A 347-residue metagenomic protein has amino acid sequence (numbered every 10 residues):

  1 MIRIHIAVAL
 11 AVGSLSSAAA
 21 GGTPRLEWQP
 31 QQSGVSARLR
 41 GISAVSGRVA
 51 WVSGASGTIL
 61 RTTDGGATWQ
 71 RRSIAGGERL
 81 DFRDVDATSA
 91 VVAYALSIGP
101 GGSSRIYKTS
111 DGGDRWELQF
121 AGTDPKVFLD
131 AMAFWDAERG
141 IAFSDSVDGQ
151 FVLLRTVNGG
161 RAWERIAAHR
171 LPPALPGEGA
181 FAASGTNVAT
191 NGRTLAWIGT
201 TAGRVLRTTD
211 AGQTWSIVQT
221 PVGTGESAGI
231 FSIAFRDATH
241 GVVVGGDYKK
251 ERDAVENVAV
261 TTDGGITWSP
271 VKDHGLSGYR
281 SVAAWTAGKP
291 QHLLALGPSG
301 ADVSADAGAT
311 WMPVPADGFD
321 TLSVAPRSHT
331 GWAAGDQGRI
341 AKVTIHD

Functional and structural regions predicted by a protein language model:
M1-I6: Bacterial N-terminal signal peptides that target proteins for export
A7-S14: Bacterial N-terminal signal peptides
G21-D347: Residue-level hotspots at or immediately adjacent to binding/recognition sites across diverse folds
